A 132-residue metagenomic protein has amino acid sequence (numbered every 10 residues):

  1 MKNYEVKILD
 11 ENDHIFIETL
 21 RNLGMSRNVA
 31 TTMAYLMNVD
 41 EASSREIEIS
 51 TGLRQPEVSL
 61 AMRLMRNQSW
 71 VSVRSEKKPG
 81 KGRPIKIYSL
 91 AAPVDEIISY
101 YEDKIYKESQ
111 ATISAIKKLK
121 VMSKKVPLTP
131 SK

Functional and structural regions predicted by a protein language model:
M1-L23, P79: N-terminal leader segment of winged-helix/HTH proteins
E18-N28, S43, E76-I98: Short, cationic-aromatic polyanion-contact patches
T19-L53, E57: N-terminal helix-turn-helix DNA-binding core of bacterial DNA-binding proteins
M62-R63: Short, hydrophobic-biased segments on the C-terminal half of alpha helices that form "recognition helices"
R66: A compact, surface-exposed functional segment
S69: Glycine-centered, phosphate/nucleic-acid-interacting loop/turn motifs that mediate DNA/RNA or nucleotide
V73: Short beta-strand "wing" residues that participate in macromolecule-binding interfaces
A92-K132: Amphipathic alpha-helical dimerization/coiled-coil segments that flank or bridge DNA-binding/regulatory modules
